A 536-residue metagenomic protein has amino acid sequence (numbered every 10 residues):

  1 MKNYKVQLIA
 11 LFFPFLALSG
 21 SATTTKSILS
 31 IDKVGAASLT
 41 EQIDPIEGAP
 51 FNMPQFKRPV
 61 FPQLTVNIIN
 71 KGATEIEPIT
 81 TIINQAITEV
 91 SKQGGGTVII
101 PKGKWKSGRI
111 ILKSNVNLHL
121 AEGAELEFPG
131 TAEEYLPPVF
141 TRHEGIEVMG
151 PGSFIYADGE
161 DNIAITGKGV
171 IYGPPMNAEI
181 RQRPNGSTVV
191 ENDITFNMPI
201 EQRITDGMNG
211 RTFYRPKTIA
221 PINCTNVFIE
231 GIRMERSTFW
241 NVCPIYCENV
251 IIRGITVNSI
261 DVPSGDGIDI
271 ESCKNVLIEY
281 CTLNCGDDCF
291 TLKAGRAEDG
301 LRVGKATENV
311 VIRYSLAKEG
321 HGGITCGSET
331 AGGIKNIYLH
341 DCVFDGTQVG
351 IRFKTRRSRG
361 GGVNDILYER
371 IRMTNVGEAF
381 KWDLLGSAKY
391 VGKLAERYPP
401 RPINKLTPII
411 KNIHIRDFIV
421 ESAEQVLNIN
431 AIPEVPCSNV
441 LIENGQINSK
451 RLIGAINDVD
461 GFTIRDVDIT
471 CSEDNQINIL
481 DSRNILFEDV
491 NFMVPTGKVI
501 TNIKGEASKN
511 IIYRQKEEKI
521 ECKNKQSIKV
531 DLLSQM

Functional and structural regions predicted by a protein language model:
K2-I99, K104-N117, A121-N223, F228-E230 (+8 more regions): Extracellular "leader-to-stem" segments immediately downstream of a signal peptide or signal-anchor in secreted/lumenal
G95, G108-R109, P129-T131, P151 (+14 more regions): Short glycine/acidic-rich loop motifs that flank beta-strands on beta-rich extracellular proteins
K104, Y246, T256, A294-R296 (+5 more regions): Active-site-proximal loop/turn and secondary-structure-junction residues that shape catalytic pockets, frequently
I110-H119, I245, G332, G360: Short, surface-exposed basic-aromatic patches at helix termini and helix-loop junctions that form
E122-G123, D161-V170, T225-E235, E248-S259 (+11 more regions): Right-handed parallel beta-helix
G207, D266, G300, R356 (+1 more regions): Outer-membrane beta-barrel proteins
T330, G350-M536: Extracellular beta-rich repeat passengers
